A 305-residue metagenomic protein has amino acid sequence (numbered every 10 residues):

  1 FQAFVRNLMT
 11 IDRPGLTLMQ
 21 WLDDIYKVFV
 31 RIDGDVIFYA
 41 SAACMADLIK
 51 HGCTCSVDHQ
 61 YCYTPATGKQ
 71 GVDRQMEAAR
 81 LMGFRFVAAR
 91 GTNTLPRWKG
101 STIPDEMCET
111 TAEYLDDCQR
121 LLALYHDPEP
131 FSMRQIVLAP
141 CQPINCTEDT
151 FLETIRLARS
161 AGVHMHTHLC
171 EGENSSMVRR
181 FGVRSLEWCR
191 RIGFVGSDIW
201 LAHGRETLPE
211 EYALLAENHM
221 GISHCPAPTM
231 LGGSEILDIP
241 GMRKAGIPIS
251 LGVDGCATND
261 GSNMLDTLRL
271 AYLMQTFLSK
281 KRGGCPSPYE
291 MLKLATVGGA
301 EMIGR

Functional and structural regions predicted by a protein language model:
V5-I37, L95-T111, E173-G196, N218-G221 (+1 more regions): Active-site gating loops and adjacent loop-to-helix segments of metal-dependent hydrolytic enzymes
R6-H59, T64-R85, D116-P130: Alpha-helical scaffold segments that flank or form the walls of functional sites
G52, A79, L138, H168 (+7 more regions): Divalent metal-coordination and catalytic microenvironments
C53, F84, G162, H219-M220: A structural motif
C62, A66-E210: Metal-coordinating catalytic core of metallo-dependent amide/deamination hydrolases
R191-D198, P240-R305: His/Asp/Glu-enriched, well-ordered alpha-helical/loop segment that forms or immediately abuts the divalent-metal
L201, E206-P209, E217, T229-I236 (+1 more regions): C-terminal active-site-proximal or functional interface alpha/beta core segments in diverse enzymes
